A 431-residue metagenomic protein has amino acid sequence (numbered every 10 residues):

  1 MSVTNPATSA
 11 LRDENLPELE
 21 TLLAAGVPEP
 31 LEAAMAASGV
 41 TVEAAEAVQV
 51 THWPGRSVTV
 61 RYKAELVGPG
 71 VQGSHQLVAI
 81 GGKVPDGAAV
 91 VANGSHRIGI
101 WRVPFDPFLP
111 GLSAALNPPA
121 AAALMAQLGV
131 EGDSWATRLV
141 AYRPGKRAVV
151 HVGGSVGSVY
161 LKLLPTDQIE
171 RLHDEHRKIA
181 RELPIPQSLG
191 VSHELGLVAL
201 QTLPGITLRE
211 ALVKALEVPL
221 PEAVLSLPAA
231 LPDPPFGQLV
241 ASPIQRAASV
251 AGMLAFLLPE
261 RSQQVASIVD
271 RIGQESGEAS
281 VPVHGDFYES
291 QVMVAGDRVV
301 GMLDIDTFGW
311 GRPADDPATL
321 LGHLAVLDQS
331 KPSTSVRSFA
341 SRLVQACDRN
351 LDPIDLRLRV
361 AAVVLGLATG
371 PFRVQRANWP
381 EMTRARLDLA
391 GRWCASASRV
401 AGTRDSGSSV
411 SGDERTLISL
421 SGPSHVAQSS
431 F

Functional and structural regions predicted by a protein language model:
M1-G196, L200-Q201, I206-R209, E217-G237 (+4 more regions): Phosphate/pyrophosphate-binding loops and the adjoining catalytic core of nucleotide-dependent enzymes
L31, P119-L139, H176, P234-G285 (+2 more regions): An alpha-helical support segment within catalytic cores of ATP-dependent transferases
T59, R138-L139, R147-G153, Y160 (+3 more regions): Active-site acidic catalytic loop and adjacent metal/ATP-binding pocket of ATP-dependent phosphoryl transfer enzymes
Y160, L164, A215, G277-A279 (+4 more regions): Short, contiguous acidic/charged loop-to-helix segments that flank catalytic cores in large enzymes
Q168, T207, V292, W310-R312 (+1 more regions): Conserved protein kinase catalytic core
V198, E222, G252, G285 (+3 more regions): Feature representing long, continuous alpha-helical segments
P219-L220, L257-I268, S335-L343, W379-W393: Extended, well-ordered alpha-helical scaffold segments
D316-L351, A362-W379, L389-G391: Active-site activation/catalytic loop segments of kinase-like enzymes and analogous catalytic loops in related
